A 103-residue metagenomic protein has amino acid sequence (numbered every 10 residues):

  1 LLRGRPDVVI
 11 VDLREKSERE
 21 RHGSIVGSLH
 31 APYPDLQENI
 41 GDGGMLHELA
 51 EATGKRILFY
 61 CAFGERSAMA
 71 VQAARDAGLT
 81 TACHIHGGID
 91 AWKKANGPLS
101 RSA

Functional and structural regions predicted by a protein language model:
L1-V9, L13-R56, E65-A103: Rhodanese-like catalytic fold shared by cysteine-dependent sulfurtransferases and DSP/PTP-type phosphatases
Y60-C61: Short, surface-exposed ligand- or partner-binding patches at beta-edge/loop junctions that are enriched in aromatics
